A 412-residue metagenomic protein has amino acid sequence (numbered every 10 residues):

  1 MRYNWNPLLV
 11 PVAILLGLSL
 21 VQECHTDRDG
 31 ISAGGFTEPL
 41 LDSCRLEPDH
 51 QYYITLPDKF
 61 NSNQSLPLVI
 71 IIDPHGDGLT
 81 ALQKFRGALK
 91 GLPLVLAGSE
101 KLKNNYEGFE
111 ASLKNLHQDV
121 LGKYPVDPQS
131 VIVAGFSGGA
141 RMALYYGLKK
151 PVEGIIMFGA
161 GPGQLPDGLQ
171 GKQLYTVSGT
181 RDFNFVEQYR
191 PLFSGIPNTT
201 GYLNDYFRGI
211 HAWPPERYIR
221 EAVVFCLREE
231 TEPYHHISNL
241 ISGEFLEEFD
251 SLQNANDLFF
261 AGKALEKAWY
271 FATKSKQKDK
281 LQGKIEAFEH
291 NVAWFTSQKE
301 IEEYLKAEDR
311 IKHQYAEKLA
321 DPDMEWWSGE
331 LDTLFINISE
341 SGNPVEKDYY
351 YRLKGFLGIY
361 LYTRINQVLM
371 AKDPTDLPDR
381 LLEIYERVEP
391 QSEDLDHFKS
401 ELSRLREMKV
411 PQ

Functional and structural regions predicted by a protein language model:
Y3-W5, E23-S65, S297: A domain-start/cap signature at the N-terminus of enzymes
D58-S65, G108-S137, R141, K149: Gly/Ser-rich "nucleophile elbow"/oxyanion-hole loop immediately N-terminal to the catalytic nucleophile in hydrolases
N63-P74: Short beta-strand element of the alpha/beta-hydrolase
T80-A97: Short amphipathic alpha-helix adjacent to the substrate-entry channel of hydrolases
Y145-I155, G161-L165: Conserved hydrolase catalytic core segment
G159-L227, P233-Y234: The feature captures the conserved acid-bearing segment of alpha/beta-hydrolase catalytic domains
T200-Y270, S275, D279-E289: C-terminal catalytic histidine-bearing segment of alpha/beta-hydrolase fold enzymes
T231-E232, K284-K312, S403-Q412: Alpha-helical linker/edge segments of TPR/alpha-solenoid repeat scaffolds and analogous pre-/post-domain helices
